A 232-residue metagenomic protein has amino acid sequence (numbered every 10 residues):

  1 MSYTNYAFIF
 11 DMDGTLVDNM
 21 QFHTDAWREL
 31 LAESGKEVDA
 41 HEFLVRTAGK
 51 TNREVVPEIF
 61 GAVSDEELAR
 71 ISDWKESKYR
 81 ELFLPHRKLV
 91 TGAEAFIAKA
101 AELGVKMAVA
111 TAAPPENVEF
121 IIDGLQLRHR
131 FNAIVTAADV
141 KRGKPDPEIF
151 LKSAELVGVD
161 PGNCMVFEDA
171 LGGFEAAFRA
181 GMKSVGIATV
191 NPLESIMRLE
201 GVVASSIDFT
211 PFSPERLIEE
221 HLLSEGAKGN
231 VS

Functional and structural regions predicted by a protein language model:
M1-Y6, A98-A101, P114-S232: Asp-based, Mg2+/Mn2+-dependent phosphohydrolase catalytic module
Y3-L103, R128: N-terminal helical cap/lid subdomain that shapes the substrate entry/recognition surface in HAD-like hydrolases
T15, N19, T111, G173: Ser/Thr-glycine-rich phosphate-binding loops at phosphate-binding pockets of nucleotides, nucleotide cofactors
L16, V45, M107-A110, R142 (+1 more regions): Conserved SAM-binding loop
E37, K106, K183: Residue-level detector of anion-binding/catalytic polar loops
F83-R87, A112, S184: Short, flexible loop segments at the rims of nucleotide/cofactor-binding pockets, characterized by
